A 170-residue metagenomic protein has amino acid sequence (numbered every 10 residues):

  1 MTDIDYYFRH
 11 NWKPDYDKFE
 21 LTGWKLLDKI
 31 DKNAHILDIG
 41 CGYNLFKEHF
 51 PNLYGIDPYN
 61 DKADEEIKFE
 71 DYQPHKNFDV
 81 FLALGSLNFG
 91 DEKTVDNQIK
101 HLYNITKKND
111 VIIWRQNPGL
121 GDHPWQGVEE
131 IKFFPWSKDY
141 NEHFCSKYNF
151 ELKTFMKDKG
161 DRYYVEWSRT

Functional and structural regions predicted by a protein language model:
M1-Q73, I113-T170: Class I (Rossmann-like) S-adenosyl-L-methionine-dependent methyltransferase catalytic domain, capturing the SAM-binding
H75-N77, V95, F144: Residues in flexible loops and secondary-structure boundaries
L82: A conserved beta-strand element that flanks and buttresses the S-adenosyl-L-methionine
G85-F89: Short catalytic micro-motifs in class I SAM-dependent methyltransferases
D91-K93: Short N-terminal helix/helix-N-cap motif within the alpha/beta-hydrolase-1
D96-K108: A short glycine-rich, Lys/Arg-flanked "PGG" loop and its adjoining helix->strand segment in the class I
